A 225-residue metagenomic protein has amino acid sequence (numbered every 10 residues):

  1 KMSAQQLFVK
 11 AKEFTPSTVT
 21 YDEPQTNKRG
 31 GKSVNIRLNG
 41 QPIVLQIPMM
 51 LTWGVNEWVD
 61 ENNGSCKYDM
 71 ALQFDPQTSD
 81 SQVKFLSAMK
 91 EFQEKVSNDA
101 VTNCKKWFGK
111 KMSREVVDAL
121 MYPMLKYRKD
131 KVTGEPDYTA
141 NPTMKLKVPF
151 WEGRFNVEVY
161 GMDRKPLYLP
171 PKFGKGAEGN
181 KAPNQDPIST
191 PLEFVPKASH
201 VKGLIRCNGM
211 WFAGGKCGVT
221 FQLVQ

Functional and structural regions predicted by a protein language model:
K1-M2, I205: Short low-polarity hydrophobic stretches
M2-N156: OB-fold ssDNA-binding interfaces and closely related basic DNA-contact patches used across DNA replication/repair
D130-Q225: Extended serine/threonine-enriched, polar tracts that run as long, contiguous segments within proteins
